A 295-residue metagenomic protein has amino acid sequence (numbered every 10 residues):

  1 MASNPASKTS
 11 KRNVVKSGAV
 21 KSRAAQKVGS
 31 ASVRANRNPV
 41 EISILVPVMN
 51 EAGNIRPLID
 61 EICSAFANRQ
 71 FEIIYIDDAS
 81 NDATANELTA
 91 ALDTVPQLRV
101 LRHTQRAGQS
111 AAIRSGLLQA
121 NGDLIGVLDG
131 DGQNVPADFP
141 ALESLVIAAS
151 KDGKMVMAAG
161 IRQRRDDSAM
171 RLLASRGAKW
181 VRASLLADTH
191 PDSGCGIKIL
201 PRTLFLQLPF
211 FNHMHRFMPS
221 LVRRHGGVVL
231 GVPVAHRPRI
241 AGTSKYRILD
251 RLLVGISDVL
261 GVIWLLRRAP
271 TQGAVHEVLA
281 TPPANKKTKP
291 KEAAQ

Functional and structural regions predicted by a protein language model:
A2-N38, D188, F211-Q295: Hydrophobic helical membrane-anchoring modules
E41-S43, E72: Cell-envelope/extracellular polymer assembly enzymes that use nucleotide-activated donors
G53-P57, D82-A91: Acidic helix N-cap motif at the loop->helix transition within catalytic regions of sugar-transfer enzymes
E61-Q70: Short, acidic, metal-binding catalytic loop of nucleotide-sugar glycosyltransferases
Q70-S80, L101-R102: Short beta-strand/loop segment that forms part of the nucleotide-sugar
D77-N86, G132: A conserved acidic beta->alpha catalytic loop
Q97, L101-Q119, L124, Q133-H215 (+2 more regions): Acceptor/aglycone-binding surface of glycosyltransferases and processive sugar-polymer synthases
